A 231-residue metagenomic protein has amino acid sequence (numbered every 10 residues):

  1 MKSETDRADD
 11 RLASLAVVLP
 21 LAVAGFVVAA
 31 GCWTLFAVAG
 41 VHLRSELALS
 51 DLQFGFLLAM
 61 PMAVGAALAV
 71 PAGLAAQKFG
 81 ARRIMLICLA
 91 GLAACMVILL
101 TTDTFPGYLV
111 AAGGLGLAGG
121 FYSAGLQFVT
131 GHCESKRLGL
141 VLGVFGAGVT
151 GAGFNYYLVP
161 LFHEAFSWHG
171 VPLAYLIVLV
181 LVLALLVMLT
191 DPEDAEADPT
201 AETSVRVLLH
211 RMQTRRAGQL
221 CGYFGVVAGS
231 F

Functional and structural regions predicted by a protein language model:
K2-L12, E193-C221: Juxtamembrane intracellular "pre-TM" segments in multi-pass secondary transporters
V17-D51, A69-A72: Extracytoplasmic
V27, C95, P106-G120, G225: Hydrophobic core of transmembrane alpha-helices in multi-pass small-molecule transporters, especially MFS/SLC-type
T34, M62-V70, G120, A152-F154: Residue-level signature of mid-helix packing/kink "hotspots" within the transmembrane helices of 12-pass Major
A67-F105: Conserved MFS/SLC helix-loop-helix module at the cytosolic interface between two early adjacent transmembrane helices
L89, A93-M96, A111-A112, L176-L183: A generic transmembrane-helix signature of 12-TM secondary carrier transporters
A111-G148: Cytoplasmic helix-loop-helix junction between adjacent transmembrane helices in 12-TM secondary transporters
V144-T190: Helix-loop-helix hairpin linking two adjacent transmembrane segments in secondary transporters
